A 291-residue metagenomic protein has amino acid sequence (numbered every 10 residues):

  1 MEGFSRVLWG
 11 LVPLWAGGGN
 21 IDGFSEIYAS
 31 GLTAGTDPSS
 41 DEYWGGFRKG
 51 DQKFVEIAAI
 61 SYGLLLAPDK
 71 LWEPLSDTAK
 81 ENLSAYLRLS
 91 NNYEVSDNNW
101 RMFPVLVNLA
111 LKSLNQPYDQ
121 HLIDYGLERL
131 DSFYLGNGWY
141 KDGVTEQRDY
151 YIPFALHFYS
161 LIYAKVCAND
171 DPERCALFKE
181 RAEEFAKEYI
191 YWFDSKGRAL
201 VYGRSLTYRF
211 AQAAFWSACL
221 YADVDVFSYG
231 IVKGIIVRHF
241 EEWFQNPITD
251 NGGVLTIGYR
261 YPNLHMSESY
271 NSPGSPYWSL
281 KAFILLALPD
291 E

Functional and structural regions predicted by a protein language model:
M1-G3, W9-L14, I21, Y28-L220: Aromatic-lined, polymer-binding surfaces characteristic of secreted/periplasmic polysaccharide-degrading enzymes
L220-E291: Extended polysaccharide-engagement surfaces of secreted carbohydrate-active enzymes
